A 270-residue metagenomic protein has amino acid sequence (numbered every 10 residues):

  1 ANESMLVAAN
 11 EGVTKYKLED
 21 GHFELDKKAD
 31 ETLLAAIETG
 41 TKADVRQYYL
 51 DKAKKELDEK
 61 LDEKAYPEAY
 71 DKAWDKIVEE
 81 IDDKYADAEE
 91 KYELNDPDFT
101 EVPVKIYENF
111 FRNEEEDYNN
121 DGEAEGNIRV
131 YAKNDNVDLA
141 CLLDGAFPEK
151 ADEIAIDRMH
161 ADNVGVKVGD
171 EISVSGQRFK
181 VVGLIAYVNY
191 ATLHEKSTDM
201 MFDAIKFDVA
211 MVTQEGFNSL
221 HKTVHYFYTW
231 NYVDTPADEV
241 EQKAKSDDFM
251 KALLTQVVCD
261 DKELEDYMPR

Functional and structural regions predicted by a protein language model:
A1-R270: Membrane transport/envelope proteins' first extracytoplasmic loop
